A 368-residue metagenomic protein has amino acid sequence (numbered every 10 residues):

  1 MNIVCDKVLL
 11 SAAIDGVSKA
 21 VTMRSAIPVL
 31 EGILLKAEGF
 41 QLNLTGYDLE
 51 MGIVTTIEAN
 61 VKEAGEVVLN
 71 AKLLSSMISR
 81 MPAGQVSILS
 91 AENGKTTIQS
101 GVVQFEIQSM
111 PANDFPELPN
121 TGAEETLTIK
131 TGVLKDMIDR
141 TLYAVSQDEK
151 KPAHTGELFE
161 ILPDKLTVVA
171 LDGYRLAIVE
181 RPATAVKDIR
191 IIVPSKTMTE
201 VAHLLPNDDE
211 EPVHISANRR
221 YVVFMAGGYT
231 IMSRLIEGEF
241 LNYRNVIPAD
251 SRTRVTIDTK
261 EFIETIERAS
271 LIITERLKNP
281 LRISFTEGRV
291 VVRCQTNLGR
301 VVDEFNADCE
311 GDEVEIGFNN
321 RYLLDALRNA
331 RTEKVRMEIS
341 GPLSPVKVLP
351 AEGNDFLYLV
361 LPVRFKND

Functional and structural regions predicted by a protein language model:
M1-D368: Structural preference for solvent-exposed beta-strand-turn elements and adjacent flexible terminal/loop segments within
